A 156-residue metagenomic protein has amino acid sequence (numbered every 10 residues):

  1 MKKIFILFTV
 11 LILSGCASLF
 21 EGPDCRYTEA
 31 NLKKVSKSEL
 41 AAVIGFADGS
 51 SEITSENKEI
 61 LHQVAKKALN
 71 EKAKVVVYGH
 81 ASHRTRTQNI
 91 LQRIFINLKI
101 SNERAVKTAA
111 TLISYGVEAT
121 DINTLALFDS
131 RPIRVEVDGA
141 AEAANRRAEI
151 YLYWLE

Functional and structural regions predicted by a protein language model:
M1-E39, S50-E52, N57-H62, E149 (+1 more regions): N-terminal targeting leaders that direct proteins to extracytoplasmic destinations
L13, K72, A119-D121: A generic structural signal for alpha->beta connector loops
L13, V77, T124: Short glycine/serine/threonine-biased micro-segments
S36-S38, A68-N70, A141-A144: Extracellular/periplasmic catalytic domains that process cell-envelope and extracellular macromolecules
K37-D48, N89: Acidic/histidine-rich, surface-exposed loop or edge segments in extracytoplasmic proteins
F46-T85, A109, I113, I150: Periplasmic peptidoglycan-binding/anchoring modules of Gram-negative envelope and division proteins
H83-E156: Periplasmic OmpA-like peptidoglycan-binding domain that tethers envelope proteins to the cell wall
